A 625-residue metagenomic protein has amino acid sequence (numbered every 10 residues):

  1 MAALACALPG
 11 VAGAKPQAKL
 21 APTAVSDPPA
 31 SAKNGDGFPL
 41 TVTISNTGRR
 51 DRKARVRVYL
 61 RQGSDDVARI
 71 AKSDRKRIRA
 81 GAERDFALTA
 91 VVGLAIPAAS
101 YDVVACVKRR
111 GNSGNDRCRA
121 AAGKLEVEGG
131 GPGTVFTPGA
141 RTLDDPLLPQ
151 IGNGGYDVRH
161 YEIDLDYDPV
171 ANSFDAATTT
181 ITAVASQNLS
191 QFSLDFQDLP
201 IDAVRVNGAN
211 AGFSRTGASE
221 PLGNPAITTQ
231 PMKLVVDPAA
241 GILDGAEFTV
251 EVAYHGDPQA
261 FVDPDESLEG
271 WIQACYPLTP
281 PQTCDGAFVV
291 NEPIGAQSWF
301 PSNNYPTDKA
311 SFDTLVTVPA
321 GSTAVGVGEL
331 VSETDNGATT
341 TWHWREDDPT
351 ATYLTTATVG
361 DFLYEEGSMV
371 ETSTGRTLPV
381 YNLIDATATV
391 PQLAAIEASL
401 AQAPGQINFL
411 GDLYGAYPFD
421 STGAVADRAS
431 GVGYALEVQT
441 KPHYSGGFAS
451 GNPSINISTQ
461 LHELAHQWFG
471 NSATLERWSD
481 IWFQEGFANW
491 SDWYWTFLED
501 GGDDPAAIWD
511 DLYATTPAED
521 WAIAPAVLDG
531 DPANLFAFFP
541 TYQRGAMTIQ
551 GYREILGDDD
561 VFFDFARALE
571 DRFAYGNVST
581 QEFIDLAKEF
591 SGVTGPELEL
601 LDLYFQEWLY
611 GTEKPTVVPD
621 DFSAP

Functional and structural regions predicted by a protein language model:
M1-A7: Bacterial N-terminal signal peptides
G13-G133: Extracellular/luminal regions of secreted and cell-surface proteins that mediate adhesion/ECM remodeling
G131-G405, F409-Y417: Acidic/His-enriched low-complexity segments
P225-A226, I396, L413, P418 (+2 more regions): Catalytic zinc-binding patch centered on the HExxH motif and its immediate surroundings that defines zinc-dependent
V236-G241, T387-A398, G447, R477-W478 (+3 more regions): Second-shell loop/turn segments in exported
N291, K441-D511, A566: Zinc-dependent metallopeptidase catalytic helix centered on the HExxH motif and its immediate flanking segment
Q392, F538-A624: Amphipathic alpha-helical substructures
I481, E485-I555, F573-A574, W608-G611 (+1 more regions): Acidic/His/Gly-enriched intrinsically disordered linker/tail segments that often contain short helix/coil "MoRF-like"
